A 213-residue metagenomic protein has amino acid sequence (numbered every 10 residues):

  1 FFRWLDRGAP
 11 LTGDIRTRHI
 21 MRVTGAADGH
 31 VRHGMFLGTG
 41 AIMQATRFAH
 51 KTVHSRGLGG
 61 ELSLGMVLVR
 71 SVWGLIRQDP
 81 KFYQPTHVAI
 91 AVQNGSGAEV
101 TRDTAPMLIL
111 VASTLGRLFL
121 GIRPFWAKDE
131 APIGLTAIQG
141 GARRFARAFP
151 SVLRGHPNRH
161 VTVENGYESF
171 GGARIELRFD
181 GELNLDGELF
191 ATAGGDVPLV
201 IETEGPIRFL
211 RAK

Functional and structural regions predicted by a protein language model:
F1-P106: Catalytic core of DAGKc-family lipid kinases
T24, G38-T39, Q93, S113-L115 (+2 more regions): Structured loops at beta-to-helix junctions and adjacent beta-edge loops in soluble globular domains
D28-R32, Y83-H87, R102-L108, S113 (+3 more regions): Short gly/pro-enriched beta-turn/loop segments at secondary-structure junctions
H33, V72-F82, R117-R123, A142-L153: Short N-terminal helix-initiation segments at or just after the protein's N-terminus
H33-M35, I109, P150, E182: Short, flexible coil/turn micro-motifs enriched in small/turn-prone residues
G38, I42, I109-P124, N184 (+1 more regions): Glycine-rich phosphate/pyrophosphate-binding beta-alpha loops
N94-T104, G121-K213: ATP/nucleoside-binding phosphotransfer catalytic cores, i.e., glycine-rich phosphate-binding loops
